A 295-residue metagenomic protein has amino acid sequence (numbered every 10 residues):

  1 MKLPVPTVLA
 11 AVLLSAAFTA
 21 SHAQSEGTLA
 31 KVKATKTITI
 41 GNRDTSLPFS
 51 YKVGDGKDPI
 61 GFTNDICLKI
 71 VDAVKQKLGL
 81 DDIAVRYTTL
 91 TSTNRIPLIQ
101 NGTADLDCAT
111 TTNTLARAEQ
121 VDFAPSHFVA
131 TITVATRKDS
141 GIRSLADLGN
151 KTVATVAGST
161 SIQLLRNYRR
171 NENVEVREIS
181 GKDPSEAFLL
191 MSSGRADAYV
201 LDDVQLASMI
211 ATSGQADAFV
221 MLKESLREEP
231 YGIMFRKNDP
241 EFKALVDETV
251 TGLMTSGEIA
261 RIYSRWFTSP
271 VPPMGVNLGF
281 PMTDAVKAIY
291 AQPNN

Functional and structural regions predicted by a protein language model:
S25-E26, K31-D107: Extracytoplasmic small-molecule ligand-binding "clamshell" domains of the periplasmic binding protein/Venus flytrap
E26, L80-P97, S140, R177-L189 (+1 more regions): Short helix-initiation/N-cap motifs at beta->coil->alpha
K33, T160-I179, D217-F219, V250-N295: Ligand-binding clefts/hinges and TM-proximal coupling segments of bilobed small-molecule sensing domains
D44, F128-D139, A211-V250, S269-N294: Periplasmic-binding protein-like
D55, L68-A84, S161-S180, I210-Q215: Ligand-binding cleft/hinge of the Venus flytrap
G61-A73, A146, N150-T152, A157-S159 (+1 more regions): Extended ligand-binding regions for polar small-molecule ligands
L68, G79-D147, K287-N294: Acidic, polar ligand-binding/catalytic clefts
N94, C108-E119, L164-N171, S192-S193 (+2 more regions): A ligand-binding cleft/hinge motif common to bilobed small-molecule-binding domains
